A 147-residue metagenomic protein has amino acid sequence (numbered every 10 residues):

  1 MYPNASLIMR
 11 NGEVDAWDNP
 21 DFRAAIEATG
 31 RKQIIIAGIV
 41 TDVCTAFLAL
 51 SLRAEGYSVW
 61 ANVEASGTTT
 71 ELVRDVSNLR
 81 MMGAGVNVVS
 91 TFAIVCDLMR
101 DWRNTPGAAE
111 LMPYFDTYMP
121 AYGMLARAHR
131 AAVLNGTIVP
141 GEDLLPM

Functional and structural regions predicted by a protein language model:
M1-M147: Active-site-adjacent betaalpha module
